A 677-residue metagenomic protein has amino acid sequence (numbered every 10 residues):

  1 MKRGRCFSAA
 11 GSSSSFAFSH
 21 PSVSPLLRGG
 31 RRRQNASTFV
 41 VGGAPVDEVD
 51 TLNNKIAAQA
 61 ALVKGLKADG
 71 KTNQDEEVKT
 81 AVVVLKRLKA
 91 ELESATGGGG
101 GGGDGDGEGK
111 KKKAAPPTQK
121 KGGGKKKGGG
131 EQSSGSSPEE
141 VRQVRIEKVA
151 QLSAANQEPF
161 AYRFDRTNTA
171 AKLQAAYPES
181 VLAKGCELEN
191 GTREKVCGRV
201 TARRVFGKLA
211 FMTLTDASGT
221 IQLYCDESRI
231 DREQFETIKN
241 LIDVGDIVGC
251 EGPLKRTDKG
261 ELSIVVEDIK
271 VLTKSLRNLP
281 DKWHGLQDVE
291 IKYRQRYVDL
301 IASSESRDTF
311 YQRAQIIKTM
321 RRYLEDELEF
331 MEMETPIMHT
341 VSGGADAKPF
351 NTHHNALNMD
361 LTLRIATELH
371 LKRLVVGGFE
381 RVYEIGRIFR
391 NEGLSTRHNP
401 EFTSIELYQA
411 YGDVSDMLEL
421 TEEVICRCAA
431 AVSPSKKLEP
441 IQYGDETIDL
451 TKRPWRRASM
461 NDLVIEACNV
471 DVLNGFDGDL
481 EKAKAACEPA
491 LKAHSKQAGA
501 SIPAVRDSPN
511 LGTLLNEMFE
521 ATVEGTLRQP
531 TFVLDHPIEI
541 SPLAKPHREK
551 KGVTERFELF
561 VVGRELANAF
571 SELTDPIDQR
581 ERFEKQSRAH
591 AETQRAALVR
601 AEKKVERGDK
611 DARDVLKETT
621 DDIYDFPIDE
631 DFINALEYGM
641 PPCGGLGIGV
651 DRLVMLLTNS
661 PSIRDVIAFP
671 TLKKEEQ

Functional and structural regions predicted by a protein language model:
K2-R3, S8-A9, S13, F18-H20 (+2 more regions): Class II aminoacyl-tRNA synthetase catalytic cores and aaRS-like
